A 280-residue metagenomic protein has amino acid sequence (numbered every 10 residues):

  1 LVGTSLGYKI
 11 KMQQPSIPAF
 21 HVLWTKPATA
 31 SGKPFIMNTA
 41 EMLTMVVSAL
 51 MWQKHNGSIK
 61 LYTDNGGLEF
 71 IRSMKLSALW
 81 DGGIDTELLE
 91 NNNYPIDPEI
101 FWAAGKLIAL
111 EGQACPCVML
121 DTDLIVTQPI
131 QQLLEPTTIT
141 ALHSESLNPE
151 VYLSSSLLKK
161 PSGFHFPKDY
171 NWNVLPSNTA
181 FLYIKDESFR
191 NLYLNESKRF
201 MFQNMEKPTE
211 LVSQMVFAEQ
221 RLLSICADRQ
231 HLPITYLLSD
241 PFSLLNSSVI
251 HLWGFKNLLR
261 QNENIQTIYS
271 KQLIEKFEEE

Functional and structural regions predicted by a protein language model:
G7-N93, G254-E280: N-terminal anchoring/stem segment of glycosyltransferases
V47, N91-L120: A conserved donor-nucleotide-binding helix/loop in the catalytic core of Leloir-type glycosyltransferases
K54-S58, G112-C117, E135-T138: Short glycine/proline-enriched coil/turn segments at helix->beta-strand junctions
D121-I125: The conserved acidic donor/metal-binding loop of glycosyltransferases
Q128-K160: Conserved donor-nucleotide/metal-binding helix-loop-beta segment in metal-dependent transferases, i.e., the alpha-helix
K159-W172: Short, flexible, basic/aromatic active-site loop/helix in glycosyltransferases
N171-L259: Catalytic core and acceptor-binding pocket of nucleotide-sugar-dependent glycosyltransferases
